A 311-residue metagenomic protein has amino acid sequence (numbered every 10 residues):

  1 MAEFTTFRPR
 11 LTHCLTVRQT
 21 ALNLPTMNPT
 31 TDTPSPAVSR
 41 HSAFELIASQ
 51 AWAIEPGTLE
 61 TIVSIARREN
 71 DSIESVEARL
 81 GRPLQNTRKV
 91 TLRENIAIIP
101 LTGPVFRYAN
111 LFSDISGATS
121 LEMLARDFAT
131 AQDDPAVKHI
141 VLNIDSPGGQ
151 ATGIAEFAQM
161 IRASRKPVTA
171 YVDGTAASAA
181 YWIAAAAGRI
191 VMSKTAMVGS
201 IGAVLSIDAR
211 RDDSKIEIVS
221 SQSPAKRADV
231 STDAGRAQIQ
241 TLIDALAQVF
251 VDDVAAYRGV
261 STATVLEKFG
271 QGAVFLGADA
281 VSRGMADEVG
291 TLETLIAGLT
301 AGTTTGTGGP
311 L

Functional and structural regions predicted by a protein language model:
A2-K166, T175-Y257, G302, G308-L311: Small-residue-centered hinge/linker elements
E156, T291-T294: Residue-level recognition of oxygen-bearing side chains
Y171-A177, K268-G272: Glycine-rich beta-to-alpha transition loops that act as phosphate-gripper elements at the mouths of alpha/beta enzyme
I190-S193, A286-L292: Short acidic-hydrophobic, aromatic-tinged amphipathic segments that line or gate anion-handling sites
L246-D279: Secondary-structure end/capping motifs
L295-T300: A ligand-binding cleft/hinge motif common to bilobed small-molecule-binding domains
